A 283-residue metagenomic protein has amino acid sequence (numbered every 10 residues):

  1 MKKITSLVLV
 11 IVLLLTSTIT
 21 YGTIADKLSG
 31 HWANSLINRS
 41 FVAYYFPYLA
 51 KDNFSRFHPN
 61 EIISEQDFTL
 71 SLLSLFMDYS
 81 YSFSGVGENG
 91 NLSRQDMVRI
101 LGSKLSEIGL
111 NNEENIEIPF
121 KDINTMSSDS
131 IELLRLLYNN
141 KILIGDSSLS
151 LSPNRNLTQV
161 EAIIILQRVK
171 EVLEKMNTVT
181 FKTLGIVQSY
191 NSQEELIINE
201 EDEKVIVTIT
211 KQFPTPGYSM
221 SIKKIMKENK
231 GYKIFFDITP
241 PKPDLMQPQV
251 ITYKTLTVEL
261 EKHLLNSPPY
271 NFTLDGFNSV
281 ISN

Functional and structural regions predicted by a protein language model:
I4-N38, F46-Q66, L73-I131, I144-Q159 (+1 more regions): Feature responds to low-complexity, polar/acidic, surface-exposed segments characteristic of secreted/exported proteins
Y21-T23, N34-S35, F41-V42, G109-P119 (+2 more regions): Exposed, flexible binding/inhibitory loops of compact, secreted disulfide-stabilized domains
S71, D146, D237-T239: Active-site-proximal beta-strand/loop segments in catalytic clefts of secreted hydrolases
